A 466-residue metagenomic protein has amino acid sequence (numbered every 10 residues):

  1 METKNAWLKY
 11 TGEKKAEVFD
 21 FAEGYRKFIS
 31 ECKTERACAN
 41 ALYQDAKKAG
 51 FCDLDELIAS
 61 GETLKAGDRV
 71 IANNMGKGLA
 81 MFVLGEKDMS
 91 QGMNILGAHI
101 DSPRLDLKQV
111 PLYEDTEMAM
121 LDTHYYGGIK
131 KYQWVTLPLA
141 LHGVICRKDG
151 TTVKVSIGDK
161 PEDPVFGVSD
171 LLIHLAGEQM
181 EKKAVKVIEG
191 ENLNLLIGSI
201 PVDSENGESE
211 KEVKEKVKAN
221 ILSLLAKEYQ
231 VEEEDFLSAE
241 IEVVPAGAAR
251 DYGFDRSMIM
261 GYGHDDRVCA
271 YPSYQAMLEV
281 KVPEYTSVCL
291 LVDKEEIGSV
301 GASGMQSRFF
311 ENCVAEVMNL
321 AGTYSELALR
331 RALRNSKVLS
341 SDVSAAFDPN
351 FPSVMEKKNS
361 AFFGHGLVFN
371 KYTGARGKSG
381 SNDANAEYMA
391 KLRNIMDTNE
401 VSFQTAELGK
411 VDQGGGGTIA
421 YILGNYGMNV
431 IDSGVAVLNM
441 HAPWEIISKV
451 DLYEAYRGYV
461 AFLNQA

Functional and structural regions predicted by a protein language model:
M1-A466: N-terminal hydrophobic/helix-forming segments and targeting peptides
